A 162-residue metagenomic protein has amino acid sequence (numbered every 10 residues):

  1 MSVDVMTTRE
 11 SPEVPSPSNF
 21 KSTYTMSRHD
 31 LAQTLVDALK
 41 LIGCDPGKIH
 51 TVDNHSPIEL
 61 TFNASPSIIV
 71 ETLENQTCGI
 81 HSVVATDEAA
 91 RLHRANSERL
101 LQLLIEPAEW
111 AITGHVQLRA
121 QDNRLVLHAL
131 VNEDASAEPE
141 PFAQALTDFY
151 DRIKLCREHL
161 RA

Functional and structural regions predicted by a protein language model:
M1-I69, L73, E109-W110: Charge-rich, low-complexity N-terminal segments
T25, H29, R91, S136-A143: Ordered, soluble secondary-structure elements with a strong preference for glycine-centered loop motifs and nearby
A38-L41, Q102-W110, A145-H159: Conserved short hydrophobic interaction patches
S56-I58, T77-C78, L125-L127: Hydrophobic residues embedded in beta-strands of well-ordered beta-sheets
P66, T86, V131-E133: Beta-strand elements of well-folded, non-transmembrane domains
I68-E88: A short acidic-to-branched-hydrophobic micro-motif
V83-D122: Short, internal acidic amphipathic alpha-helical interface segments that mediate docking to partner proteins
T113-Q144, D151-A162: Well-ordered alpha/beta subsegment
